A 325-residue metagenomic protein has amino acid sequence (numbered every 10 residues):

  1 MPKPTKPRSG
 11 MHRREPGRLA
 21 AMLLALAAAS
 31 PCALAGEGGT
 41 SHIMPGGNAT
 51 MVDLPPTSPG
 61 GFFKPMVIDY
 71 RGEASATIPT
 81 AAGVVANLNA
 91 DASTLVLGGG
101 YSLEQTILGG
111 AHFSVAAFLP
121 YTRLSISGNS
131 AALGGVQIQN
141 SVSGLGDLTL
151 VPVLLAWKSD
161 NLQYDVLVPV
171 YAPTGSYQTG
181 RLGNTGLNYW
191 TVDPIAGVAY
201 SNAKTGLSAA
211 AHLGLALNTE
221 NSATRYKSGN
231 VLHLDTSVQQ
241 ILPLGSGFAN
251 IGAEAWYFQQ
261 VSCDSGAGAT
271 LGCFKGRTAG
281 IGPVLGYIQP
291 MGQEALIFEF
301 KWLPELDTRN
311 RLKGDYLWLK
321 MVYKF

Functional and structural regions predicted by a protein language model:
M1-M44: Cleavable N-terminal export/targeting peptides
G36-G38, V52-G60, G72, L103-F113 (+5 more regions): Short loop/turn motifs that connect adjacent beta-strands in outer-membrane beta-barrel proteins
E37-H42, Y70-T94, S130-S141, L182: Surface-exposed strand-loop-strand hairpins of Gram-negative outer-membrane beta-barrel proteins
G39, A76, G83, A223-F325: Outer membrane beta-barrel transmembrane domains
M44, G61-R71, V115-Y121, V166-A172 (+4 more regions): Transmembrane beta-barrel strands of outer-membrane/channel proteins
T50, A81-N87, G134-N140, Q178-N184 (+3 more regions): Extracellular loop and loop/strand-boundary signature of outer-membrane beta-barrel proteins
P65, L97-L103, L150-A156, V168 (+5 more regions): Residues on the lipid-exposed face of transmembrane beta-strands in outer-membrane beta-barrel proteins
N89-L97, A111, V142-T149, G186-V192 (+3 more regions): Residues that define the transmembrane beta-barrel architecture of outer-membrane proteins
